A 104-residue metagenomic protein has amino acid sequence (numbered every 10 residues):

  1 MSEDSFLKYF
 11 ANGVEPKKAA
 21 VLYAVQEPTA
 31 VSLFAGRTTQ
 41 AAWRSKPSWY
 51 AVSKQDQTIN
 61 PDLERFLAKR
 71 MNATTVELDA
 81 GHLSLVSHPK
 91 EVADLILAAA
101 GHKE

Functional and structural regions predicted by a protein language model:
M1-Q40: Helix-rich cap/lid subdomain of alpha/beta-hydrolase
T39-A42, R65-L67: Short secondary-structure boundary/capping segments
R44, W49-V52: Short beta-strand/loop motif that positions the catalytic acidic residue of the alpha/beta-hydrolase fold
K54-D79, A99: Conserved loop-alpha-helix segment in the C-terminal half of the alpha/beta-hydrolase fold that carries the catalytic
A73-E104: Catalytic active-site module of serine/aspartate enzymes centered on a nucleophile-bearing elbow/loop
